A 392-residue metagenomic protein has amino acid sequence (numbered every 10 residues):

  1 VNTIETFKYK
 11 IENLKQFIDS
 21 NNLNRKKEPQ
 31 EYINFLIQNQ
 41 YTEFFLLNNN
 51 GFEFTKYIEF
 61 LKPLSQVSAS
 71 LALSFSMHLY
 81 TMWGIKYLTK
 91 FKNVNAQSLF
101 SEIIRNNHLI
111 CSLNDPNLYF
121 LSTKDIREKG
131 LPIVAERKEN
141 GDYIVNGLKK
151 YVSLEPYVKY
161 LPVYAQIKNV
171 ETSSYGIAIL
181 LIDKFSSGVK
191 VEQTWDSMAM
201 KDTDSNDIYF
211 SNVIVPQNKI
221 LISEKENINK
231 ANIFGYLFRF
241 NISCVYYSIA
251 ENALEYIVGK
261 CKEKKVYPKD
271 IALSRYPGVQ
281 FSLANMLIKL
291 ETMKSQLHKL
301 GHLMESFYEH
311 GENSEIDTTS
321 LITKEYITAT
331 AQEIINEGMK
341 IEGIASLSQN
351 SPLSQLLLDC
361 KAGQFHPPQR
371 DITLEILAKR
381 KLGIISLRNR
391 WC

Functional and structural regions predicted by a protein language model:
N2-N48: Structured, charged N-terminal subsegments at the starts of enzyme catalytic cores and at intra-chain domain/subunit
E12, I144, S248-E251, F281-E291 (+3 more regions): Generic structural signal for well-ordered, non-transmembrane alpha-helical segments in soluble/cytosolic regions
D19-L23, E291-Y326, M339-L347: C-terminal helix-coil-helix/basic helical segment that borders enzyme active sites and/or dimer interfaces and provides
P29-Q38, T42-K149, S153: Glycine-rich flavin
L148-K190: A short core secondary-structure module
K150-E155, R239, G363-H366: Glycine-rich phosphate/pyrophosphate-binding beta-alpha loops
W195-L290: Glycine-rich beta->alpha junctions and the first turn(s) of the following alpha-helix
E342-C392: Glycine-rich phosphate/cofactor-binding loops in nucleotide/flavin-utilizing enzymes
